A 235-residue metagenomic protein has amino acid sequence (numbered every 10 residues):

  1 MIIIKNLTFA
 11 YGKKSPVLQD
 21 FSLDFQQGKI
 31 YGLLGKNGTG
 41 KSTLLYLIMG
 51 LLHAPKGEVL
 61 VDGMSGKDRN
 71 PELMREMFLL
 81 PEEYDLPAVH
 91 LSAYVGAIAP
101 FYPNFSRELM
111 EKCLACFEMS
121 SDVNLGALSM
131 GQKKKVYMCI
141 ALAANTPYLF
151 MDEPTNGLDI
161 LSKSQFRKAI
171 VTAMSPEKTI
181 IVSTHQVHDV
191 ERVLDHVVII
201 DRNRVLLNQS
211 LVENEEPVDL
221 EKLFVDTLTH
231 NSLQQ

Functional and structural regions predicted by a protein language model:
M1-D20, Q27: A short, flexible loop at the N-terminus of ABC-type nucleotide-binding domains that lies
L34-K36: The feature captures the beta-strand-to-loop junction immediately N-terminal to the Walker
M49: Helix-to-loop junction immediately C-terminal to a conserved catalytic motif
G57-D68, E72-L73: Conserved ABC transporter NBD signature motif
L79-V136: ABC-family P-loop ATPase nucleotide-binding domains
L149-E153: Catalytic Walker B motif of ABC-type/P-loop ATPase nucleotide-binding domains
K163-P176: Helical segment within the ABC ATPase nucleotide-binding domain
